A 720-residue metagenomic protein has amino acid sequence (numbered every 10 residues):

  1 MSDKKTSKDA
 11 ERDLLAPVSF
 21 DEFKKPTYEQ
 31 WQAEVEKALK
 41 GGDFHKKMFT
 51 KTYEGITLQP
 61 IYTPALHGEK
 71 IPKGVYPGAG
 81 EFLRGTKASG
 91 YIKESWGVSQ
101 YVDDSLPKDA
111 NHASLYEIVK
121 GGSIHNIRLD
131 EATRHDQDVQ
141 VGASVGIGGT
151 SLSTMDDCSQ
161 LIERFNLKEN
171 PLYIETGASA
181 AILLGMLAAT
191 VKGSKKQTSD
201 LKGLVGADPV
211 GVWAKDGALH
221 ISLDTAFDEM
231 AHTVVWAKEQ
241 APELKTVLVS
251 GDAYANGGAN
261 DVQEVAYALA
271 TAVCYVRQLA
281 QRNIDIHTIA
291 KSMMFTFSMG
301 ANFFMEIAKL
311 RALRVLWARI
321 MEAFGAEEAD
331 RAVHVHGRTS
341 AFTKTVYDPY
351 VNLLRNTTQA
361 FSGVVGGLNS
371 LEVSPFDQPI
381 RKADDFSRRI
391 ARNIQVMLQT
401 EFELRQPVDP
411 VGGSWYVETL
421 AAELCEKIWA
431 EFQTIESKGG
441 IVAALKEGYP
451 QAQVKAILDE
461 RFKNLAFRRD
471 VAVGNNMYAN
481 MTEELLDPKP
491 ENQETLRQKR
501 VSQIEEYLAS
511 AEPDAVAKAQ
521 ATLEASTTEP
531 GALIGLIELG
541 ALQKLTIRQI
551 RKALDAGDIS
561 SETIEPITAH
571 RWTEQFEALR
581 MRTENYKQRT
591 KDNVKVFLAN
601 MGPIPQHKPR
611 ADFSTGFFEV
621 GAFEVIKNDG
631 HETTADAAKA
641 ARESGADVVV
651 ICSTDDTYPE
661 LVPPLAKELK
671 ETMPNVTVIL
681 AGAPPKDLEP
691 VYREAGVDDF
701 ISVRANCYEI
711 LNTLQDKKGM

Functional and structural regions predicted by a protein language model:
S2-N302, E306, E327, R331-H336 (+12 more regions): Catalytic alpha/beta active-site cores
F49-T57, E131, A178, V205-V210 (+12 more regions): A glycine-rich phosphate-binding loop feature that marks nucleotide/adenosyl-phosphate handling sites
W96-D109, A218-S222, K344-Y350, N600-K608 (+1 more regions): Active-site mouth loops of central-metabolism enzymes
S153, I174-S179, I221-V235, D348-L354 (+5 more regions): Phosphate/diphosphate-binding loops
T233-V234, K238-Q278, L354-F432: Mobile "lid/hinge" segments at catalytic clefts and subdomain interfaces of large enzymes
A259-A266, G300-A312, S340-L353, R381-A391 (+7 more regions): Short glycine/threonine-rich loop-to-helix capping motif typified by GTGT followed within a few residues by an Asp-Pro
L269-A272, F295-A391: Glycine-rich anion/phosphate-binding loop at the beta-strand->alpha-helix junction
A444-M720: C-terminal amphipathic alpha-helical interaction region
